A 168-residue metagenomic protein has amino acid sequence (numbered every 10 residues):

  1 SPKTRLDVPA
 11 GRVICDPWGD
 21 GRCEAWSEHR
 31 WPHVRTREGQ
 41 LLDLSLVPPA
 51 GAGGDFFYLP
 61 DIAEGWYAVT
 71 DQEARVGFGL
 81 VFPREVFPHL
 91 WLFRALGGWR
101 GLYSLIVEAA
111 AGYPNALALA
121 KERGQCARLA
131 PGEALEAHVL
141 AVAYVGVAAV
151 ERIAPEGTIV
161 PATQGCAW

Functional and structural regions predicted by a protein language model:
S1-G79: Active-site/ligand-binding surface loops and adjacent short beta/alpha elements that line catalytic pockets across
R12, G19, E73, R84 (+3 more regions): A broadly conserved detector of short glycine/acidic/proline-rich loop/turn motifs that flank catalytic sites and bind
P60-A63, D71-A74, G97-G101, L129-L135: A structural signal for short secondary-structure junctions
G65-Y67, L105, A137: Hydrophobic residues positioned within well-ordered beta-strands of beta-sheet architectures
T70-G112: Glycine-rich active-site loops that engage anionic ligands at enzyme catalytic sites
G112-R128: A conserved acidic, glycine/proline-rich C-terminal tail/linker
A127-V145: Short Pro-Gly-centered flexible turn/kink motifs
V145-W168: Terminal connector regions
